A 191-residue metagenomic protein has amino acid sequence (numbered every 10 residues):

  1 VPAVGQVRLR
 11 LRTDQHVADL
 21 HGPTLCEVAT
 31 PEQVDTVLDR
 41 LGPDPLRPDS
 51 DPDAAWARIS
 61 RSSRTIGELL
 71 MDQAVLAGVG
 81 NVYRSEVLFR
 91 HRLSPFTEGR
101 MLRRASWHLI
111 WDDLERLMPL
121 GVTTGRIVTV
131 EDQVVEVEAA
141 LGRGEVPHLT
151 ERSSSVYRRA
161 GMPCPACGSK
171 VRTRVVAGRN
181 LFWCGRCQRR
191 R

Functional and structural regions predicted by a protein language model:
V1-R191: Structured catalytic/nucleic-acid-binding cores of DNA maintenance enzymes
